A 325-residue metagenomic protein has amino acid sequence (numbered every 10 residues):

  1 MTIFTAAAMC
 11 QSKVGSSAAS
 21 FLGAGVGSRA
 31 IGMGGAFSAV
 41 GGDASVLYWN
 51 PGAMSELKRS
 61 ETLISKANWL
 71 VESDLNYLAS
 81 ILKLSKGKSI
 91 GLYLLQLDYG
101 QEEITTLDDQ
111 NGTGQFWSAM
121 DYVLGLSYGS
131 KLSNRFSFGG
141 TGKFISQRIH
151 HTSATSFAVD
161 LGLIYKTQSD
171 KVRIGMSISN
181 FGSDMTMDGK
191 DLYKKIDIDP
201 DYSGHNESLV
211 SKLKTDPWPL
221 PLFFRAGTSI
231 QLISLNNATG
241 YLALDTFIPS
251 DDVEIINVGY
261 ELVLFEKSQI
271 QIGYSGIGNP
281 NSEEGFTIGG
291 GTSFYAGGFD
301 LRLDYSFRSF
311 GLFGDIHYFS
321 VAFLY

Functional and structural regions predicted by a protein language model:
M1-T2: Sec-dependent bacterial lipoprotein signal peptides
M9-K58: Outer-membrane beta-barrel biogenesis signature
Q11-I31, L75, A79-Y325: Outer-membrane beta-barrel porins/channels
G35-S38, S60-V71, S306-R308: Short strand-turn segments of transmembrane beta-barrel domains in outer membranes, especially the first one or two
F37, P51-A53, K66-L70, Y77 (+2 more regions): Short glycine-rich, polar/acidic loop-and-turn segments at beta strand-coil junctions
G42, K58, S73-D74, Y122: Short, basic and Ser/Thr-rich N-terminal targeting/leader segments
